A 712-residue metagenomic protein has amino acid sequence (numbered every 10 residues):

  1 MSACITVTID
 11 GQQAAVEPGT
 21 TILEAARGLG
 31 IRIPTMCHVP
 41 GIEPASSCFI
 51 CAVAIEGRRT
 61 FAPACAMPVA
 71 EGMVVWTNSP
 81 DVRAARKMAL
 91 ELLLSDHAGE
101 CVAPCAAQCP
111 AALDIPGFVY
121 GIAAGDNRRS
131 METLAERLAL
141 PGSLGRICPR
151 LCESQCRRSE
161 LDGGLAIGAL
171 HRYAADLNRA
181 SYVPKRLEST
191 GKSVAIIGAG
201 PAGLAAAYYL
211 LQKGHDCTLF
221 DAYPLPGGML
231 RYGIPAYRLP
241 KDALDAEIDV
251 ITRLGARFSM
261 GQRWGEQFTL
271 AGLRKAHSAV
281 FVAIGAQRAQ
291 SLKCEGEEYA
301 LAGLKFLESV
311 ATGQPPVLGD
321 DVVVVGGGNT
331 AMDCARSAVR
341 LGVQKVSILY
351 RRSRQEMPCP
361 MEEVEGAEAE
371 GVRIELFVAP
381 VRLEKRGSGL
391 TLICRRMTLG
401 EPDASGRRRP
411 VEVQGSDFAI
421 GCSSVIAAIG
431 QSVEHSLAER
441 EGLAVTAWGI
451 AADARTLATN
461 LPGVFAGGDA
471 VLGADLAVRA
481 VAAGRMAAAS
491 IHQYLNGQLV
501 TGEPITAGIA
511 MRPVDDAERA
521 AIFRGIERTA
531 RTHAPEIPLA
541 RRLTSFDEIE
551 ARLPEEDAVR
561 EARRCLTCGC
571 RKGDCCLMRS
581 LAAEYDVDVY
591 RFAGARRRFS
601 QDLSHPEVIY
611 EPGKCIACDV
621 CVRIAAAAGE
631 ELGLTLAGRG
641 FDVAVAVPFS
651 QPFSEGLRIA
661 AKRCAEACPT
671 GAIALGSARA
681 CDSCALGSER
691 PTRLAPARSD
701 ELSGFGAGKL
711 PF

Functional and structural regions predicted by a protein language model:
M1-A107, P116, Y120, A124-R129 (+1 more regions): Signature of N-terminal electron-transfer/Fe-S-associated modules in redox systems
V7-D10, I33-E43, L90-Q108, S130-L151 (+16 more regions): Ferredoxin-like iron-sulfur electron-transfer modules
I122, R128-S130, E188, S193 (+4 more regions): Feature captures the FAD/FMN-dependent oxidoreductase FAD-binding
Y173-L187, A246-E266, A289-L341, V445-P462: Glycine-rich dinucleotide-binding loop and its adjacent helix/turn
S193-D216, A331-V339: N-terminal Rossmann-like FAD-binding beta1-loop-alpha1 element of flavoenzymes
D216-L254, F258, E308, A335-R382 (+1 more regions): Rossmann-like dinucleotide-binding cores of NAD(P)H-dependent redox enzymes
E298-G319, S405-D475: FAD-site-proximal beta/loop scaffold in flavoenzymes
A470-G497: A conserved FAD-binding loop/helix module that cradles the flavin
